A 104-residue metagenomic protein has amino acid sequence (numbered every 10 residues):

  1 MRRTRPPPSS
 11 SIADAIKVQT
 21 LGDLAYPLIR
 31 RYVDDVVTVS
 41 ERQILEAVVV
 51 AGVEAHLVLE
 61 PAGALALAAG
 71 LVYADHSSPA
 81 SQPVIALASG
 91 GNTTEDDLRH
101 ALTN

Functional and structural regions predicted by a protein language model:
M1-N104: PLP-dependent amino-acid enzyme catalytic core
